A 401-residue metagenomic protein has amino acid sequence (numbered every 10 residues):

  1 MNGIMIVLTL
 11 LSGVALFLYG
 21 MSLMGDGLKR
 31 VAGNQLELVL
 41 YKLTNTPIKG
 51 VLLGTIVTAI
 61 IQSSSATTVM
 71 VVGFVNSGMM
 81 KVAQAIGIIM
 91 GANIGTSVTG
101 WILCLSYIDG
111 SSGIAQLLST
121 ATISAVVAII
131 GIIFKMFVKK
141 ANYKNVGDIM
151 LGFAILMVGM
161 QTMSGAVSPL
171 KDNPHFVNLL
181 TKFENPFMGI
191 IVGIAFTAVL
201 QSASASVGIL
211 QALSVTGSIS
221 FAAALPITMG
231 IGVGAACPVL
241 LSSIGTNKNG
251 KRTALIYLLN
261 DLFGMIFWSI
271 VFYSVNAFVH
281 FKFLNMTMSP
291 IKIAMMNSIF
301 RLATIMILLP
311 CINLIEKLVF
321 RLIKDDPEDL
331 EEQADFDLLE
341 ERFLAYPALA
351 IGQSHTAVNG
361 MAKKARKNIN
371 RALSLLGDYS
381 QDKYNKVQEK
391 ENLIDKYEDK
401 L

Functional and structural regions predicted by a protein language model:
M1-L8, G110-T122, Y143-V146, F176-T181 (+3 more regions): Interfacial loop-to-helix junctions that mark the boundaries of transmembrane helices in multi-pass membrane
N2-P47, V146-A195, L213-T216, Y379: Helix-loop-helix hairpins and the membrane-proximal interhelical loops of multi-pass alpha-helical transport proteins
T9-S22, G54-T58, V126-V138, L151-M163 (+3 more regions): Hydrophobic core segments of alpha-helical transmembrane domains in multi-pass membrane transport and ion-translocation
L43-M70, P186-I209: Hydrophobic alpha-helical transmembrane segments of multi-pass integral membrane proteins, predominantly secondary
I60-T67, I86-I102, T120-V126, L156 (+5 more regions): Membrane-embedded alpha-helical segments of transport systems, primarily multispan ion/solute transporters
M70-A92, T96, G100-T122, M160 (+3 more regions): Membrane-interfacial helix-loop connectors
S106-A115, M160, K171-K182, I244-L344: Transmembrane alpha-helical segments and their short flanking loops that form helix-hairpins/helix-helix interfaces
I312-L401: Non-transmembrane accessory domains of multi-pass membrane transporters/channels
